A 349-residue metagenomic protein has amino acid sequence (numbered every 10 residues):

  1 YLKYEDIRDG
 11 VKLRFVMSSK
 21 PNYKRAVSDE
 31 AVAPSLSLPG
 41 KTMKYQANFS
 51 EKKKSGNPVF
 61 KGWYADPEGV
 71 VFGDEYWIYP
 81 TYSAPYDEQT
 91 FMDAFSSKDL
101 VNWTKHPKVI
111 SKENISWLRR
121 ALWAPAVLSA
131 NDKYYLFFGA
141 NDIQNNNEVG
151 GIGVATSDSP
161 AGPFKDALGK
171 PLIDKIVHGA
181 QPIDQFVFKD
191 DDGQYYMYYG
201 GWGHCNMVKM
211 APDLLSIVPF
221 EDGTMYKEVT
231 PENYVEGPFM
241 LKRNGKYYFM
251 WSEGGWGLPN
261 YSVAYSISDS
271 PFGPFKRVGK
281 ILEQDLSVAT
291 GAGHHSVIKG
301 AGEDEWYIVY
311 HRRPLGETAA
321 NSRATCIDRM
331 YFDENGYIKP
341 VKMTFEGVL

Functional and structural regions predicted by a protein language model:
Y1, D6-G10, A26, S35-L349: Carbohydrate-active catalytic/glycan-binding domains of CAZyme proteins, especially the secreted or lumenal ectodomains
R14-V16: Extracellular recognition modules
K20-K24: Short, solvent-exposed loop/turn segments at the edges of extracellular beta-sandwich modules
